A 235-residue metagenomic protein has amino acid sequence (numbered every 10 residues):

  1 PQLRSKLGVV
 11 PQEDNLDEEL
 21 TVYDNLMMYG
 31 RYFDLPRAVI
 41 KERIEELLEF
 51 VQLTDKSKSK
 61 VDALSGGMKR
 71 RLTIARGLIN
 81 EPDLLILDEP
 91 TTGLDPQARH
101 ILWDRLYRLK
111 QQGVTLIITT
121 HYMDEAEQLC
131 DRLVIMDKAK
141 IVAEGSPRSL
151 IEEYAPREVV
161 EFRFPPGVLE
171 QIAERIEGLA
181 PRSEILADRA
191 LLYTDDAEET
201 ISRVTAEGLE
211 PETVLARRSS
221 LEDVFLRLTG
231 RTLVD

Functional and structural regions predicted by a protein language model:
M27, R31, A38-K56: Conserved ABC ATPase "signature" region
K60-L64: Conserved ABC ATPase signature
I74: Hydrophobic anchor residue at the start of the ABC signature
E81: Conserved catalytic motifs of ABC-family nucleotide-binding domains
L85-D88: Catalytic Walker B motif of ABC-type/P-loop ATPase nucleotide-binding domains
W103-D195: ABC transporter nucleotide-binding domain
